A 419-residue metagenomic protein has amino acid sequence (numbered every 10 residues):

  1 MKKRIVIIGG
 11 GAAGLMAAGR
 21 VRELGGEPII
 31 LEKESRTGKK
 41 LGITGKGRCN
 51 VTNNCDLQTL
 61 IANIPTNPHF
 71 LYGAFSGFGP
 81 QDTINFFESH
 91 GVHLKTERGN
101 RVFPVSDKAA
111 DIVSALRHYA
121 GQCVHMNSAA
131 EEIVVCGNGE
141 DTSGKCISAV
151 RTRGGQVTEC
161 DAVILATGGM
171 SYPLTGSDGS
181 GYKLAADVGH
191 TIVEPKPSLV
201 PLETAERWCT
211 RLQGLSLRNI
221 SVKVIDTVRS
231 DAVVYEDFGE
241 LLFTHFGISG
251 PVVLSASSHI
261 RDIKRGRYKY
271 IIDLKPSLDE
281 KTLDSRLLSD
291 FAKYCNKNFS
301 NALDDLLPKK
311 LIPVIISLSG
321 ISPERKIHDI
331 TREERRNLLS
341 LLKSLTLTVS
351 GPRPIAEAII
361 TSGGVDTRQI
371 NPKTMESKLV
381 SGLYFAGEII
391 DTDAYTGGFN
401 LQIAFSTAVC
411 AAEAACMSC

Functional and structural regions predicted by a protein language model:
R4-I30, A411-C416: N-terminal Rossmann-like FAD-binding beta1-loop-alpha1 element of flavoenzymes
V6-I8, L31, V157-P173, A185-A186 (+1 more regions): Short hydrophobic core segments
R22-K46: Glycine-rich FAD pyrophosphate-binding loop
S35-T37, G42-I43, V51, L57-Q58 (+2 more regions): An anion/pyrophosphate-binding glycine-rich loop and adjacent beta-alpha core in soluble alpha-beta enzymes
R48-T96: Glycine-rich active-site loop/strand segments that organize a redox cofactor
M126-C146: A conserved short coil-to-beta-strand element within the FAD-binding core of flavoproteins
M126-S128, P313-D393: A glycine-rich dinucleotide-binding beta-alpha-beta segment and adjacent secondary-structure elements that constitute
A162-W208: Glycine-rich loop(s) and the adjacent beta-strand/alpha-helix scaffold that form part
